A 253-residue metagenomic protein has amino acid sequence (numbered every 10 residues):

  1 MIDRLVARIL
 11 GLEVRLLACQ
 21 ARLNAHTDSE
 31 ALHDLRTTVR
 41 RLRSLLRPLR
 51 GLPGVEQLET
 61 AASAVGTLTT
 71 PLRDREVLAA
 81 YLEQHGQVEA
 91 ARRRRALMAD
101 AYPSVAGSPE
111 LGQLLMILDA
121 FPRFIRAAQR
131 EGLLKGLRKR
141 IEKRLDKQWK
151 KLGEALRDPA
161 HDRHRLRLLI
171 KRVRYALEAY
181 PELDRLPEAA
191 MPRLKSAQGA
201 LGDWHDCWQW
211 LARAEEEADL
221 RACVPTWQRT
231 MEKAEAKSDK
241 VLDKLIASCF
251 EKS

Functional and structural regions predicted by a protein language model:
M1-S253: Function-determining surface determinants
